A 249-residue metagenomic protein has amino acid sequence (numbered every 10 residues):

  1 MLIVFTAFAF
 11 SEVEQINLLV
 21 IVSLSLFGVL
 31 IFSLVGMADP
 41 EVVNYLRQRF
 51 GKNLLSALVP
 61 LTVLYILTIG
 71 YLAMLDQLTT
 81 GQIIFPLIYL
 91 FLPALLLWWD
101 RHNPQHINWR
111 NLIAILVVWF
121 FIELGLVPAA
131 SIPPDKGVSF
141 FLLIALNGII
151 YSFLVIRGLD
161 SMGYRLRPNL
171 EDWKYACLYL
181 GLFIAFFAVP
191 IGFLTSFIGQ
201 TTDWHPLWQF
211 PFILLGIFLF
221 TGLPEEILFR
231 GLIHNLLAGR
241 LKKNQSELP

Functional and structural regions predicted by a protein language model:
M1-A38: N-terminal signal-anchor module of multipass membrane proteins
N17-F27, S56-V155: Alpha-helical transmembrane segments in multi-pass membrane proteins
I31, L64-T68, I122, F183-F187 (+3 more regions): Alpha-helical transmembrane segments of multipass membrane proteins
L34-R47, A94-P104, L159-G163, F229: C-terminal ends of transmembrane helices
P40-L58, S161-D172, A238: Membrane-interfacial, low-structure loops and terminal tails that flank and connect transmembrane helices in multi-pass
V59-T62, I113-L124, D172-A185, R240-Q245: Small-residue-rich segments of transmembrane alpha-helices in multi-pass membrane proteins, especially helix faces
P86, Q105-W109, V127-T221, G239: Juxtamembrane helix-loop-helix connectors linking adjacent transmembrane helices in multi-pass membrane enzymes
P168-D172, I227-P249: Membrane-interface helix/loop boundary segments of multi-pass membrane proteins
